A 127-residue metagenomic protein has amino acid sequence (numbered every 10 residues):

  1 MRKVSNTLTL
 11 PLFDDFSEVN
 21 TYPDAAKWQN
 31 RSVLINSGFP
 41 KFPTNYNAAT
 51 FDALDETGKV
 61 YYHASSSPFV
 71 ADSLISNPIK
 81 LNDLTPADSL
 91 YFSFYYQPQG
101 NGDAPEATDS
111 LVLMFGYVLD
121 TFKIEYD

Functional and structural regions predicted by a protein language model:
M1-N45: Extracellular carbohydrate-recognition regions
F16, F94-Y96: Conserved aromatic anchor
D24, G100-G102, T121: Residue-level signal for secondary-structure boundary sites
N30-Y91, P98-D103: Surface-exposed, low-complexity/disordered Ser/Thr/Gly/Pro/Asn-rich loops and linkers
A104-V112: Short coil-to-beta strand junction motifs in C2/discoidin
L113-Y117: Conserved aromatic beta-strand anchor motif in extracellular beta-sandwich/beta-rich domains
L119-D127: Extracellular carbohydrate recognition and processing domains and analogous Trp-centered ligand-binding platforms
